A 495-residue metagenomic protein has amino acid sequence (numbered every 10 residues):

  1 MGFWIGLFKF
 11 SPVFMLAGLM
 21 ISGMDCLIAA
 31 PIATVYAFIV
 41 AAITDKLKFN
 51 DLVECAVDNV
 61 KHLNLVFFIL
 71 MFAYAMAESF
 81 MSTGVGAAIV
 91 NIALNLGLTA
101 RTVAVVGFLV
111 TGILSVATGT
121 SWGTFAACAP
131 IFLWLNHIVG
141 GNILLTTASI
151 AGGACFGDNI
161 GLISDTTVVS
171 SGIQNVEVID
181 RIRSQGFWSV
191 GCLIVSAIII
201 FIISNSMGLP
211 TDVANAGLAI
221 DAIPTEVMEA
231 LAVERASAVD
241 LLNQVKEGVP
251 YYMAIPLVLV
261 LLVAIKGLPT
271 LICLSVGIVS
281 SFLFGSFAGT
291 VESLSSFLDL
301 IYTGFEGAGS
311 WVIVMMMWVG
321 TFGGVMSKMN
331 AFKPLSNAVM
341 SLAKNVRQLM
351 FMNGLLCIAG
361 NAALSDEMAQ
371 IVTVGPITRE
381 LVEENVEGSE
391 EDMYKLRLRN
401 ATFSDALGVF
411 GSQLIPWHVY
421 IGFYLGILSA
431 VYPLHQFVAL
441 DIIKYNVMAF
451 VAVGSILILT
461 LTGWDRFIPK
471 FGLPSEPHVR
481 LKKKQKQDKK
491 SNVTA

Functional and structural regions predicted by a protein language model:
M1-E78, S82-T102, A238-E247, I255-W318 (+4 more regions): Hydrophobic transmembrane alpha-helices of multi-pass solute/ion transporters
G18-G23, L109-S121, G152-D158, L262-G267 (+3 more regions): Transmembrane alpha-helix interface/packing and boundary motifs in multi-pass membrane proteins, characterized by
S22, N159-I160, S171-S237, Q370 (+1 more regions): Juxtamembrane and boundary regions of transmembrane helices in multi-pass small-molecule transporters and channels
D45, K61-H62, G140-L144, V169-I182 (+5 more regions): Juxtamembrane helix-boundary/capping and inter-helix hinge elements in multi-pass membrane proteins
M71-A73, T99-I131, M340-E383, S404: Hydrophobic alpha-helical transmembrane segments of multi-pass integral membrane proteins, predominantly secondary
R101-I113, G140-N159, Q348-N361, E387-W417 (+1 more regions): Alpha-helical transmembrane segments of multi-pass membrane proteins
G123-W134, S164-V176, L335, M368-V382 (+1 more regions): Re-entrant/interfacial helical elements at transmembrane boundaries that shape and gate the permeation pathway
F125-F132, I150, C273-L283, G354: Central hydrophobic cores of alpha-helical transmembrane segments in multi-pass integral membrane proteins
